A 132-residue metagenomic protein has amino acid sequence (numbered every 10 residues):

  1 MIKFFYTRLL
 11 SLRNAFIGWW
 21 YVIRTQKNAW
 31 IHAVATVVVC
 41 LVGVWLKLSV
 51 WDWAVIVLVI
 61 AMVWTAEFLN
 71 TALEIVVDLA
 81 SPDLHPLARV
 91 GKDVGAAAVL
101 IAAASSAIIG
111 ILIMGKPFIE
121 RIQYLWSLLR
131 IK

Functional and structural regions predicted by a protein language model:
M1-W64, L69, V99-K132: Hydrophobic alpha-helical transmembrane segments
M62-A98: Acidic (Asp/Glu-rich) catalytic motifs at the cytosolic membrane interface
